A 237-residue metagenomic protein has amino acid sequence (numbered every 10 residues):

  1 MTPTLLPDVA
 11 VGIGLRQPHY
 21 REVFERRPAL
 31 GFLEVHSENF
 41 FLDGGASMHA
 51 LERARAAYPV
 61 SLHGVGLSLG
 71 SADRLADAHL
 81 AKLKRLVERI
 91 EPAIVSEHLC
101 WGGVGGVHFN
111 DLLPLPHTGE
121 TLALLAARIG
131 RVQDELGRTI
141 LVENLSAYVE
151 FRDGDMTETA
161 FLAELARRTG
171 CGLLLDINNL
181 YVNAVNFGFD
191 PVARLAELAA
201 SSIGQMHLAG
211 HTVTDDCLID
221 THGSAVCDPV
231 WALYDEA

Functional and structural regions predicted by a protein language model:
M1-V23: Boundary/entry segment of secreted carbohydrate-active catalytic domains
D8-I13, E25-F40: N-terminal capping/small domains of soluble enzymes
R16-P18, H36-F40, V65-S68, L99-C100 (+3 more regions): Active-site beta-loop-alpha junctions enriched in small/polar residues
Y20, S37-H49, S68-A78, Y148-M156 (+2 more regions): Acidic-and-aromatic substrate-binding clefts and catalytic sites of carbohydrate-active enzymes
E22-P28, G45-L62, A78-A93, G130-E135 (+3 more regions): Acidic (Asp/Glu)-rich catalytic clusters
L33, V95, D176, M206: Conserved, mostly hydrophobic/aromatic
L42-G44, R74, L112-T118, L122 (+1 more regions): Gly/Pro-rich active-site loop or hairpin
A76-L173: Active-site acidic/histidine proton-transfer and metal-coordination neighborhood in alpha/beta enzyme cores
